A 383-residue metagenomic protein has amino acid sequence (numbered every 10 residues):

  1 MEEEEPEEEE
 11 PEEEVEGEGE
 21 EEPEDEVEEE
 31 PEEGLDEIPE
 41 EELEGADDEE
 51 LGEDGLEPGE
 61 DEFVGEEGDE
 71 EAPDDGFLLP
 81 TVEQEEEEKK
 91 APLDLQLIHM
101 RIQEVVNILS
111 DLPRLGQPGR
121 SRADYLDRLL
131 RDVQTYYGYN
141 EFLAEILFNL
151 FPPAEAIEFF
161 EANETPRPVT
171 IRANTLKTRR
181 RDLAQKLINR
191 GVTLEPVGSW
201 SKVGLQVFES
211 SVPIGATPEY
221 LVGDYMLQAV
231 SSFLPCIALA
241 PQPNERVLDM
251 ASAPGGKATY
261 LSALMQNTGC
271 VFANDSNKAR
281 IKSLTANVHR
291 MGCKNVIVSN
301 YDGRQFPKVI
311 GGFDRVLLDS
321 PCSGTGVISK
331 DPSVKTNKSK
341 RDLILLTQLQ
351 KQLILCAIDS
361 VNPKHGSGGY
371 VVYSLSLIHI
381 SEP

Functional and structural regions predicted by a protein language model:
M1-P383: S-adenosylmethionine
